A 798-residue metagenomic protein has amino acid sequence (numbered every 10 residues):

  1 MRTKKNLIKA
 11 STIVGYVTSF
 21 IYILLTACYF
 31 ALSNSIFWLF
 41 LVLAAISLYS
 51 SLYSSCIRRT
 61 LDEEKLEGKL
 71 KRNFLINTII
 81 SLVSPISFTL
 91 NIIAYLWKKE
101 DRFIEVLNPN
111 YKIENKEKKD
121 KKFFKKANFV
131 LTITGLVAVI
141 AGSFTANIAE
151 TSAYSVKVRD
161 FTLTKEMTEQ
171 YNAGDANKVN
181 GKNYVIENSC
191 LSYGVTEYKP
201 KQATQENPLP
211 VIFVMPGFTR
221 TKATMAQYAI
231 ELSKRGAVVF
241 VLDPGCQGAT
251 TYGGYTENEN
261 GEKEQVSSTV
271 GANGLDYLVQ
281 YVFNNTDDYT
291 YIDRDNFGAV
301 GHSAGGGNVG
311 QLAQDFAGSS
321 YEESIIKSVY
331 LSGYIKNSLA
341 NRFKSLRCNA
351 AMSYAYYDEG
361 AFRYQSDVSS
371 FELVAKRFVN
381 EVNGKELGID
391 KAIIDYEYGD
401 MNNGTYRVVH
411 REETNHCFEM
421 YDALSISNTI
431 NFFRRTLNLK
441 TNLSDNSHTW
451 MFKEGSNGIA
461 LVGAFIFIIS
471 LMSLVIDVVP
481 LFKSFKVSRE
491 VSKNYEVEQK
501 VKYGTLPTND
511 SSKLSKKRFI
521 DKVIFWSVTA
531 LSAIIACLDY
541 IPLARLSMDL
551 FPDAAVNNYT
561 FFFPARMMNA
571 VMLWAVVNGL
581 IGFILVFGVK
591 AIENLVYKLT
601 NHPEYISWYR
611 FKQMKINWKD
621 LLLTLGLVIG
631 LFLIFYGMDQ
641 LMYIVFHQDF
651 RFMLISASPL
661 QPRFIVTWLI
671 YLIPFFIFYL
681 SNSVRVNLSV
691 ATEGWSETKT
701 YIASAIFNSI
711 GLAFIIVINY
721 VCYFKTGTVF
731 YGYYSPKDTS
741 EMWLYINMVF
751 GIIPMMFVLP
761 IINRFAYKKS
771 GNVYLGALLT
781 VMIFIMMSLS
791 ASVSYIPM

Functional and structural regions predicted by a protein language model:
M1-F20, M614-W618, G694-T700: Cytosolic juxtamembrane helix and N-cap/initiation of the first transmembrane helix
R72-K99: Hydrophobic, aromatic-rich membrane-embedded alpha-helical segments
N91-K118: Membrane-interface alpha-helices
F129-S143: Hydrophobic membrane-insertion alpha-helices, especially the h-region of bacterial N-terminal signal peptides
S155-W450: Soluble extramembrane regions of membrane proteins in the secretory/endomembrane system
D422-F485: Catalytic active-site module of serine/aspartate enzymes centered on a nucleophile-bearing elbow/loop
F465-F525: Juxtamembrane interface at the cytosolic side of transmembrane helices
V523-M798: Alpha-helical transmembrane segments of integral membrane proteins
